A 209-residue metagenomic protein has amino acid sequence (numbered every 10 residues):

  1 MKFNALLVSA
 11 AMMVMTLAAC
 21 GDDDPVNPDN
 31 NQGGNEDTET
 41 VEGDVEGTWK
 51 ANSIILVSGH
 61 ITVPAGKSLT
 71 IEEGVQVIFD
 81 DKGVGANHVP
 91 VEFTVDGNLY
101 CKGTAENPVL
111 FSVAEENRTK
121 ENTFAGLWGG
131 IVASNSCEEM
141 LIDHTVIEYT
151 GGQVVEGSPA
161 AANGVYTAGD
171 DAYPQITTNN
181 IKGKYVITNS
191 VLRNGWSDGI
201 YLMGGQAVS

Functional and structural regions predicted by a protein language model:
M1-V8: Bacterial N-terminal signal peptides that target proteins for export
T16-A19: C-terminal motif of bacterial Sec signal peptides marking the signal peptidase cleavage site
G21-S209: Beta-strand/loop edge motif enriched in small/polar residues
